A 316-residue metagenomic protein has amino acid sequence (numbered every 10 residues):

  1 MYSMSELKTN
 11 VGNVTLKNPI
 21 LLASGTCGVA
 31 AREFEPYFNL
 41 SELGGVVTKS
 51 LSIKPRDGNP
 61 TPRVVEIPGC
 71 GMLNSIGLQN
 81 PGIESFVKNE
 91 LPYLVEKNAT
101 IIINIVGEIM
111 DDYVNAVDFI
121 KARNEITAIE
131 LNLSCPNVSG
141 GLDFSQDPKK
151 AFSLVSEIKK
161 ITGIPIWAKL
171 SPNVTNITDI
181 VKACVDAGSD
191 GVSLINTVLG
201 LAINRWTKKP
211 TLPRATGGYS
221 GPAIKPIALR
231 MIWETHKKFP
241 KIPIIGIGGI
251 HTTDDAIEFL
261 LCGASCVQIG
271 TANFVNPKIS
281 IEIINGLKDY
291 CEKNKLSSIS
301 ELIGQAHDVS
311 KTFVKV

Functional and structural regions predicted by a protein language model:
M1-I101, G107-E108: N-terminal capping/small domains of soluble enzymes
L22, V46, F86, I103 (+7 more regions): Conserved, mostly hydrophobic/aromatic
C27, N104-G107, L170-N176, I242-D254: Glycine-rich beta-to-alpha transition loops that act as phosphate-gripper elements at the mouths of alpha/beta enzyme
A31-P36, Y113-R123, V174-A187, K237-F239 (+1 more regions): Catalytic cores of alpha/beta
T48-I53, L133-C135, G191-L201, G249-I250 (+1 more regions): Glycine-rich phosphate-binding active-site loops on the catalytic face of alpha/beta enzymes
N59-G69, I203-G217, L260, A272-S297: C-terminal helical cap(s) of enzyme catalytic domains, especially alpha/beta-barrels
L73, P81-N98, Q146-A168, L212-I244 (+1 more regions): Alpha-helix-loop-beta-strand connector modules within alpha/beta enzyme cores
L133-K149, I180-I242: Glycine/Thr-rich beta-alpha phosphate-binding loop at enzyme active sites
